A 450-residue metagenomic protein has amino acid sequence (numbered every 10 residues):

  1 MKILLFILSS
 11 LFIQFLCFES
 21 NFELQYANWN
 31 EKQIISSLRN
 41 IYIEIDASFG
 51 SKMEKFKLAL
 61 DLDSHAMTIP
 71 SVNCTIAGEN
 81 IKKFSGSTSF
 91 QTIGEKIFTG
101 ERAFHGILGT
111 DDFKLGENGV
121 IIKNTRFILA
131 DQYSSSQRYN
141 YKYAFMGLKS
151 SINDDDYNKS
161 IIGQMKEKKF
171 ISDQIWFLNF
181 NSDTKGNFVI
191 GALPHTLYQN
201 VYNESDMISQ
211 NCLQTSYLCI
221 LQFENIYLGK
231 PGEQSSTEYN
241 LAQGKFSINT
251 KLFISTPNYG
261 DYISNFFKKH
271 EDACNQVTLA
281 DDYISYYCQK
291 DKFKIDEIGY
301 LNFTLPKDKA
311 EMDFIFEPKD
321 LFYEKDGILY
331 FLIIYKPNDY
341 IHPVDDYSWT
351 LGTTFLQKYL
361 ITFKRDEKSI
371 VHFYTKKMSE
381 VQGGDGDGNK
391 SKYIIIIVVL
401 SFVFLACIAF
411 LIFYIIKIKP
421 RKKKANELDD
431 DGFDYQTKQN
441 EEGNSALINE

Functional and structural regions predicted by a protein language model:
K2-C17: Cleavable N-terminal signal peptides of Sec/SRP-targeted secreted and luminal proteins
F18-R39, K114-E238, Y330-Y340: Aspartyl protease catalytic domain
E19, I128-Y133, S182, I295-E450: Aspartic protease catalytic domain
Y26-W29, S37-Y133, T278, D282-I284: Signature of the N-terminal lobe/flap region of pepsin-like aspartyl proteases
I45-G50, K96, T110-N118, L178 (+3 more regions): Short conserved beta-strand and strand-loop elements enriched in small hydrophobics with frequent Asp/Gly
A47-F49, F56-L62, M67-I69, F145-M146 (+4 more regions): Short hydrophobic beta-strand that contains or immediately precedes a catalytic carboxylate
S64-H65, Q132-S134, S151-N153, D183-F188 (+8 more regions): Conserved beta-strand elements of beta-rich interaction domains across eukaryotes, especially beta-propellers
A242-Y287: Extracytoplasmic, non-cytosolic globular domains
